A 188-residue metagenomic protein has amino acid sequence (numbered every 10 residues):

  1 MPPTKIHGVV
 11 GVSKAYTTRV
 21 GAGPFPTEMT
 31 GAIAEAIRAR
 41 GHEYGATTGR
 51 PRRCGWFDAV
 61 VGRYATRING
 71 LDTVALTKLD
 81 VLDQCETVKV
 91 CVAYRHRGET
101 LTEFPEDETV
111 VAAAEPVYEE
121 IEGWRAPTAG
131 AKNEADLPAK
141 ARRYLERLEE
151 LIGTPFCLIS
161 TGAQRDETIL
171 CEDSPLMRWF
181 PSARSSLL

Functional and structural regions predicted by a protein language model:
M1-L188: Non-transmembrane, aqueous-exposed alpha-helical and coiled segments at domain scale
